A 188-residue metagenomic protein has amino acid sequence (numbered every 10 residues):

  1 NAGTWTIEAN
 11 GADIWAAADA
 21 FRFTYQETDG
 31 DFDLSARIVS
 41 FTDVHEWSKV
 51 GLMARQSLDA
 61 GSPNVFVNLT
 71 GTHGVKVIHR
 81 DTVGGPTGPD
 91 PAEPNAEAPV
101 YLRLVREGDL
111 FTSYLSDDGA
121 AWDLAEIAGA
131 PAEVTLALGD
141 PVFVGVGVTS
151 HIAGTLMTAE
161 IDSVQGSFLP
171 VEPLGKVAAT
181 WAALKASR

Functional and structural regions predicted by a protein language model:
N1-A182: Extracellular glycan-recognition regions
S187-R188: Residue-level hotspots within well-ordered secondary structure
